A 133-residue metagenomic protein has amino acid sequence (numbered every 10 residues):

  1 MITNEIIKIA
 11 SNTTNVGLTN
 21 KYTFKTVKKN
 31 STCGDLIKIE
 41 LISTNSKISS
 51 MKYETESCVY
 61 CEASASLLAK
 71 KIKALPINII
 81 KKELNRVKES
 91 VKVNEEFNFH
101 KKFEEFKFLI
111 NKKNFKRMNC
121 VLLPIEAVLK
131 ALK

Functional and structural regions predicted by a protein language model:
M1-K133: Domain-level signature for proteins that mediate thiol-based redox and metal-cofactor handling
